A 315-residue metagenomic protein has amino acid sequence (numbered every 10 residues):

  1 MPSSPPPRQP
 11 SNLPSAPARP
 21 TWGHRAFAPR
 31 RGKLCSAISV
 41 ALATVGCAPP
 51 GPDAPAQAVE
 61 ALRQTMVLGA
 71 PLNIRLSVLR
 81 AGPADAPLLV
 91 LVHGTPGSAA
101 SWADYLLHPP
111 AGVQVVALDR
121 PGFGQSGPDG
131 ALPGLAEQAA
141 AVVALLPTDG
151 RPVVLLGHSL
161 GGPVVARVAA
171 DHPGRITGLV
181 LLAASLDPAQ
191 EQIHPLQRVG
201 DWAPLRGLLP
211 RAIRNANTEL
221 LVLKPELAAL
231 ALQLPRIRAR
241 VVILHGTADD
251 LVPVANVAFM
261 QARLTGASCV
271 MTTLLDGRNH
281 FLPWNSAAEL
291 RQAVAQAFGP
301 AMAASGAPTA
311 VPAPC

Functional and structural regions predicted by a protein language model:
P2-R8, N12-P87, G112-V113, F298-C315: Alpha/beta-hydrolase fold catalytic core
A81-Q125: Conserved HGGG/HGGXW glycine-rich cap/lid loop of the alpha/beta-hydrolase fold
R120-V153: Active-site loop/oxyanion-hole signature of alpha/beta-hydrolase fold enzymes
A166, A170, L179-L205: Flexible "cap/lid" loop of the alpha/beta hydrolase fold
I237, I243-H245, D249: Short beta-strand/loop motif that positions the catalytic acidic residue of the alpha/beta-hydrolase fold
A239, P253-A262: Short alpha-helix in the alpha/beta-hydrolase fold that links the catalytic acid
A248-V252, H280-F281: Acidic catalytic loop of the alpha/beta-hydrolase fold
R278-A287: Catalytic histidine-centered segment of alpha/beta-hydrolase-like enzymes
